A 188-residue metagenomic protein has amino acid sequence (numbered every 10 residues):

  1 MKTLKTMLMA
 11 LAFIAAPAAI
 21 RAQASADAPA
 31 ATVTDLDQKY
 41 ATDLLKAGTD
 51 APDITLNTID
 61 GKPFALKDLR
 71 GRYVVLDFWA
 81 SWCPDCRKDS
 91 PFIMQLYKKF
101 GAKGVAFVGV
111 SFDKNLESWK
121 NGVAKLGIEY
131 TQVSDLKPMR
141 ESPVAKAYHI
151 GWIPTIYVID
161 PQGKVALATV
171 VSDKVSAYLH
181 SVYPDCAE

Functional and structural regions predicted by a protein language model:
M1-A26, C186: Bacterial Sec-dependent N-terminal signal peptides
A22-D53, N121-A124: N-proximal helix/coil linker or "cap" segments that precede and/or mark the start of modular domains
I54-V74: A short beta-strand-turn-helix
R70-R72, A102, I128, I150: Active-site acidic short loop of glycosyltransferases
G71, F78-Q95: Conserved redox-active cysteine motifs that mediate thiol-disulfide chemistry, especially di-cysteine Cys-X(1-2)-Cys
K88-L126, K137-K146: Structural microenvironment flanking redox-active thiols in thiol-disulfide oxidoreductases
L126-I128, D135-P184: Thiol/disulfide oxidoreductase modules built on the thioredoxin-like
